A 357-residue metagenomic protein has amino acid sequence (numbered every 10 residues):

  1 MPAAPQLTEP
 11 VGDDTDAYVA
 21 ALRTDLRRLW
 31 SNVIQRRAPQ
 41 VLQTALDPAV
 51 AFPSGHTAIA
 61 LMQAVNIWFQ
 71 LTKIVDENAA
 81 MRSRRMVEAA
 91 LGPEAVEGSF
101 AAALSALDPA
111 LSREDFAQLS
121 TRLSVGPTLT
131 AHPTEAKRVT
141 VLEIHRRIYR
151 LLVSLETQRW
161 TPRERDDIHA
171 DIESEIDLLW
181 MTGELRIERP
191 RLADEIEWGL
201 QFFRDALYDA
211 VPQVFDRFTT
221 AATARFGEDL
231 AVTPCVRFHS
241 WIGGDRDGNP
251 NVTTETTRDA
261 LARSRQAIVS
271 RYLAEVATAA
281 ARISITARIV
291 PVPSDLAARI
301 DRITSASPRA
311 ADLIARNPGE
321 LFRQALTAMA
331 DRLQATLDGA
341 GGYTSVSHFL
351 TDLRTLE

Functional and structural regions predicted by a protein language model:
M1-E357: Often metal-dependent polyanion-binding catalytic scaffolds in large enzymes
